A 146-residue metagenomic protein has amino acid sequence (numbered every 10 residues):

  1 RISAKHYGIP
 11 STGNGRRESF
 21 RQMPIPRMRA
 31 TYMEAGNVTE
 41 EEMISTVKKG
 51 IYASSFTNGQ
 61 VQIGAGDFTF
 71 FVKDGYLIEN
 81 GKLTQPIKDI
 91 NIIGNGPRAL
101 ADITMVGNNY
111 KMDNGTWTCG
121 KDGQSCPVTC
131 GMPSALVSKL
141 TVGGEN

Functional and structural regions predicted by a protein language model:
R1-N146: N-terminal small-residue-enriched
